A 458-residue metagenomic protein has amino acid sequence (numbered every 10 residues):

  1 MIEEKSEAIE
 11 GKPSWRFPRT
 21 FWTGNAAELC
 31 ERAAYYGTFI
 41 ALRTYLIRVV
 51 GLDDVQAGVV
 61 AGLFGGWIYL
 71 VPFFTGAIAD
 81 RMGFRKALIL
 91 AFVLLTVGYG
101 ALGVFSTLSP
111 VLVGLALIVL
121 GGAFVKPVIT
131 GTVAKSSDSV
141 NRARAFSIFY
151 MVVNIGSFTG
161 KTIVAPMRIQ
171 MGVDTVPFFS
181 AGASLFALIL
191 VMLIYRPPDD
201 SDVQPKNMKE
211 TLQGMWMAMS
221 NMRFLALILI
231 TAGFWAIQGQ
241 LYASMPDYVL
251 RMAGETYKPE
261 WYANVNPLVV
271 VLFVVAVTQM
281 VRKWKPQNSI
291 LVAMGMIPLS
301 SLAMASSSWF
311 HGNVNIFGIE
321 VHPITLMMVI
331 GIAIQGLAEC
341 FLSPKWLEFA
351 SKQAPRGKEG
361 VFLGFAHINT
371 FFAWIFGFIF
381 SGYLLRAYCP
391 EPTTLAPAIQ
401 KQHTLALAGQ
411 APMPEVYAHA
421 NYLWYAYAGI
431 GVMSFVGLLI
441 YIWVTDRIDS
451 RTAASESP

Functional and structural regions predicted by a protein language model:
I2-P18, S201-I228: Juxtamembrane intracellular "pre-TM" segments in multi-pass secondary transporters
T38-Q56, A243-E260: Short amphipathic helix-loop junctions that connect adjacent transmembrane helices in Major Facilitator Superfamily/SLC
L70-S106: Conserved MFS/SLC helix-loop-helix module at the cytosolic interface between two early adjacent transmembrane helices
V71-F84, R168, L272-V292: Helix-to-loop junctions at the C-terminal end of transmembrane segments in multipass secondary transporters
V93-T107, G295-E320: C-terminal ends and interior cores of transmembrane alpha-helices in multi-pass membrane transporters/permeases
F124-D138, F341-P355: Intracellular juxtamembrane helix-capping segments at the cytosolic ends of symmetry-related transmembrane helices
A143-I169, A183-S184, A366-S381: Glycine-rich segments within core transmembrane alpha-helices of 12-TM secondary carriers
D174-L193, A418-I440: Symmetry-related core transmembrane helices of the 12-TM Major Facilitator Superfamily/SLC fold
